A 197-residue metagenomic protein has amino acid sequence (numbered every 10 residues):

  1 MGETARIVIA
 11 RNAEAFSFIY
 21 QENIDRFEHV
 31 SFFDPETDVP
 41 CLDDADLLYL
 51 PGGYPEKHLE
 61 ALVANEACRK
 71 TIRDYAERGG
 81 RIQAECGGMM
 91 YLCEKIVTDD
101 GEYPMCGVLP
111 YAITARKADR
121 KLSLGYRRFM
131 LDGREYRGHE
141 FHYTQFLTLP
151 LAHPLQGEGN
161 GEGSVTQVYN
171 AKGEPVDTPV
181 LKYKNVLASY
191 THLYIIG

Functional and structural regions predicted by a protein language model:
M1-A64, K70, D74, V97 (+4 more regions): N-terminal beta1-alpha1 cap of cysteine-dependent amidohydrolase-like domains
G2-A5, D132-G138, K182-L187: Beta-strand-turn-beta hairpins that frame and shape the catalytic cleft of phosphate-ester-processing enzymes
I9, L50, G138-F141, V186-T191: Short hydrophobic-aromatic micro-motifs
F32-F33, A84-E85, S189: General beta-strand structural signal in soluble alpha/beta enzymes
L47-G52, R73-V97, C106, H192: Catalytic nucleophile loop
E94-A152, Q156-P175: Pocket-forming structural segment of enzyme catalytic cores
T178-G197: A glycine-centered loop/beta-turn motif at secondary-structure junctions
